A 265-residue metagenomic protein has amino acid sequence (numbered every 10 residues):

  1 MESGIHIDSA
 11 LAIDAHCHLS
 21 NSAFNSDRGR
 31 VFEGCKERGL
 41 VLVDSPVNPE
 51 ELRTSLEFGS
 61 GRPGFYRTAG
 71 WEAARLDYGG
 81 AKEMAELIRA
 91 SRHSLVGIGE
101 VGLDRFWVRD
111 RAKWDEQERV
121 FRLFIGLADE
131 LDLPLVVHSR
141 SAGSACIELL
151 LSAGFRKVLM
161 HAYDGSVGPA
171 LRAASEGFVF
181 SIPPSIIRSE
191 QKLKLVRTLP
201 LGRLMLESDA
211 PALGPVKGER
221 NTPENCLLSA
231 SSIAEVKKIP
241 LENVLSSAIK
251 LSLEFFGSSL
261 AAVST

Functional and structural regions predicted by a protein language model:
M1-T265: Mid-domain alpha/beta scaffold segments of enzyme catalytic cores
